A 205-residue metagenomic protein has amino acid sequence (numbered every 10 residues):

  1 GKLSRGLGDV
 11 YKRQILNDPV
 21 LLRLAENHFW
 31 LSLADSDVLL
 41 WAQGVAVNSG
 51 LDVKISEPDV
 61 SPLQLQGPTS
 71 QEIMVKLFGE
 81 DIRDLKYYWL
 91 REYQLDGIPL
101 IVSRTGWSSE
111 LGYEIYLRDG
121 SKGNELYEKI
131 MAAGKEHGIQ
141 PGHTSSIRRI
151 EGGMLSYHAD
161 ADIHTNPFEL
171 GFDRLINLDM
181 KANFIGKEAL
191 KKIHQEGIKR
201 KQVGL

Functional and structural regions predicted by a protein language model:
G1-Y11: Single conserved hydrophobic/aromatic residue that forms the stacking wall/gate of nucleotide- or nucleobase-binding
K12-R13, D96: Short loop/turn motifs at secondary-structure junctions and domain boundaries
R13-P19: Gly/Ser-rich phosphate-binding catalytic loop and adjacent alpha/beta segment that cradle a phosphoryl group at enzyme
L22-L205: Conserved, structured C-terminal
